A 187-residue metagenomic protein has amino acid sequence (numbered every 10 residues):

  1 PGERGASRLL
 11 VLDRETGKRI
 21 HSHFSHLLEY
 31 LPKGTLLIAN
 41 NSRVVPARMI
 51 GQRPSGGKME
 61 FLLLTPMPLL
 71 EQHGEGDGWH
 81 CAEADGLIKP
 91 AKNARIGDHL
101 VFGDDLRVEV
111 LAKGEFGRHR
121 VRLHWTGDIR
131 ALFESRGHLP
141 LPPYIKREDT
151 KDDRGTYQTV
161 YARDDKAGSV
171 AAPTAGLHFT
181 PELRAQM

Functional and structural regions predicted by a protein language model:
P1-M187: A cross-family signal for N-terminal binding/gating loops and helix N-caps that shape access to the active site
